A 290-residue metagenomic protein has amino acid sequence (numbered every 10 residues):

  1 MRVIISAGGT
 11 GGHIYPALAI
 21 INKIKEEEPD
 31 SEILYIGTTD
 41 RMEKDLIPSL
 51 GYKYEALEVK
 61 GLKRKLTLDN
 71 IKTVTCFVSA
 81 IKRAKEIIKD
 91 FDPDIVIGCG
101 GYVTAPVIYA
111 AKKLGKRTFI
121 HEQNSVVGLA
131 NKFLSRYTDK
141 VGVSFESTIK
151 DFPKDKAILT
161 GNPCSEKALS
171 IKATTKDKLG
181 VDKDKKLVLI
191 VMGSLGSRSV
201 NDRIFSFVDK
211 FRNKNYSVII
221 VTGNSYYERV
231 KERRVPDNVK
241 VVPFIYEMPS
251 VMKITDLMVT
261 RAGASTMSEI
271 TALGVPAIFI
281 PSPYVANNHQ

Functional and structural regions predicted by a protein language model:
V3-G8, E27-C76, I81, T160: Conserved nucleotide-sugar phosphate-binding/catalytic loop shared by glycosyltransferases and other
H13-K25: Short amphipathic alpha-helix
R41, L46, L50, A173-T175 (+1 more regions): Donor-nucleotide binding loops and adjacent catalytic segments primarily of GT-B fold Leloir glycosyltransferases
M42, K53, K112-A173: Active-site-proximal region of nucleotide-activated glycan assembly enzymes, centered on histidine/acidic-rich loops
Y52, K116-R117, D256-L257, G274-S282: Structural loop-to-beta junction motif characteristic of Rossmann-like glycosyltransferase folds
R83-V96, V103-F119, K132-K140: Glycosyltransferases and closely related glycan-assembly transferases that use nucleotide-activated donors
P93-I95, V239, I245, K253-T266 (+1 more regions): Acidic donor-binding loop of glycosyltransferase active sites
Y109, P249, M267-L273: Short alpha-helical segment that forms part of, or immediately flanks, the ligand-binding pocket in carbohydrate-active
